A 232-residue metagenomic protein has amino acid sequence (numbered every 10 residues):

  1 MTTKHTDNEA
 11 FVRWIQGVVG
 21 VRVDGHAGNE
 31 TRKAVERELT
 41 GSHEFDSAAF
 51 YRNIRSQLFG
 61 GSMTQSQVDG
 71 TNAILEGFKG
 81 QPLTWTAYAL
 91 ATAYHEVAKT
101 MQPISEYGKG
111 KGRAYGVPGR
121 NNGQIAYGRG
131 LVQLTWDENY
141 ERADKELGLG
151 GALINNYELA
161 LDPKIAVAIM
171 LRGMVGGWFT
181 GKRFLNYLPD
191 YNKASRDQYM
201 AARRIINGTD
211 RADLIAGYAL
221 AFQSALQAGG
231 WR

Functional and structural regions predicted by a protein language model:
M1-F45: Short acidic, glycine/serine/threonine-rich helix-capping segments at coil-helix boundaries
A10, N29-E30, P82-A91, R196-R203: Alpha-helical scaffolds flanking conserved acidic
R22, T40-F45, H95-E106, F179-G181 (+1 more regions): Secretory-pathway/luminal and periplasmic proteins that interact with or process carbohydrate-rich
V23-H26, K79-A89, Q102-E106, T180-A194: Surface-exposed patches in mature extracellular/periplasmic domains of secreted proteins
E30-S42, Q67-K79, A89-Y94, R204-N207: Amphipathic alpha-helical segments that form the core helices of the histone-fold
L39-F50, G230-R232: Low-complexity, Pro/Thr/Ser/Gly/Ala-rich linker/spacer regions in secreted, extracellular modular proteins
F45-A73, A87-G176: Peptidoglycan-targeting cell-wall enzymes and recognition modules
I125, D137-R232: Non-catalytic cell-wall polysaccharide-engagement segments
